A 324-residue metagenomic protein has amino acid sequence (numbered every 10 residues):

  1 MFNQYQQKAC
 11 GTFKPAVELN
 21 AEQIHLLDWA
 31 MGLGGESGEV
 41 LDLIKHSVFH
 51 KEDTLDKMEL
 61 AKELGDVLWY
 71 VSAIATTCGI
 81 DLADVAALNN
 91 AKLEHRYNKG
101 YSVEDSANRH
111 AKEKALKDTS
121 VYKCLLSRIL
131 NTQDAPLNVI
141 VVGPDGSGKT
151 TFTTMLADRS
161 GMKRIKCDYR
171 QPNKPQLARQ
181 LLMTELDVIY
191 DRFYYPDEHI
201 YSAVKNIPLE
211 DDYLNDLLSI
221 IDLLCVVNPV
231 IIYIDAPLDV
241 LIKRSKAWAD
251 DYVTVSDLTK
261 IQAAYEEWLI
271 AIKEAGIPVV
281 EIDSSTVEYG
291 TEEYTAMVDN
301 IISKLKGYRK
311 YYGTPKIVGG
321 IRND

Functional and structural regions predicted by a protein language model:
M1-N131, N300, K304, N323-D324: Flexible "arm" and connector segments at domain edges
A83, L93, G148-T150, P196-I200 (+2 more regions): Short catalytic/ligand-binding loop motif for oxyanion handling, primarily in non-cytosolic enzymes, centered on
K123-D134, K246-D250, T259, A263-D324: NTP-dependent small-molecule kinase module
N138: Walker A (P-loop) ATP-phosphate-binding motif of ABC ATPase nucleotide-binding domains
V141: Hydrophobic anchor at the beta1->P-loop junction of P-loop NTPases
P144-S147, T151-K205: Conserved substrate/cofactor phosphate-moiety recognition/catalytic segment in nucleotide-dependent phosphotransferases
M162-K166, I189, P229-Y233, G276-E281: Conserved beta-strand scaffold positions in the cores of enzyme catalytic domains, especially in NTP/NDP-utilizing
I200, V204-L214, I221-I270: A glycine- and Lys/Arg-enriched "phosphate-lid" helix/loop adjacent to the NTP-binding pocket of small-molecule kinases
